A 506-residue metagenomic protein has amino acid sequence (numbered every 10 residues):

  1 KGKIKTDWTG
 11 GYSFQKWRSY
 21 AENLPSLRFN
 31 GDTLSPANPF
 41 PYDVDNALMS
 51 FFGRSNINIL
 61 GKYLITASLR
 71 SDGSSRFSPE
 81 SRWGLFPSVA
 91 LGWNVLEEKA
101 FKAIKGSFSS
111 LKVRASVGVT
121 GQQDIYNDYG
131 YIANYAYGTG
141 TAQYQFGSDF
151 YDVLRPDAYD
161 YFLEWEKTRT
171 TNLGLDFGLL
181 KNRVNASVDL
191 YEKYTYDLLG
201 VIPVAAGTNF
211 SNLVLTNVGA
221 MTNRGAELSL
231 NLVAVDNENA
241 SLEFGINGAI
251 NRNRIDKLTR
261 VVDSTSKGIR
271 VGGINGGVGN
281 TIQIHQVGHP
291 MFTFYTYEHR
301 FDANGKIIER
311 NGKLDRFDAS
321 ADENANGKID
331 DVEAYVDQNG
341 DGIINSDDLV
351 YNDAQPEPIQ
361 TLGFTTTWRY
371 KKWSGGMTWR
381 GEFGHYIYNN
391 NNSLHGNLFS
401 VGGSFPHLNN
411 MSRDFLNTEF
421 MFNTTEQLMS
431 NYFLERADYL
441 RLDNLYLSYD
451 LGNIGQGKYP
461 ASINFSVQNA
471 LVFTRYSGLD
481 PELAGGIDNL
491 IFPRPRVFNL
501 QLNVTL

Functional and structural regions predicted by a protein language model:
K1-I284, Y432-L506: Extracellular/periplasmic, surface-exposed regions of secreted and cell-surface proteins
T9, R18-Y20, D124, Y295 (+3 more regions): Short helix/loop capping segments that flank catalytic or ligand/cofactor-binding pockets
G10, L349, D353, I359: Active-site loop/lid in soluble adenylation, ligation, and acyl-transfer enzymes
L34, V153-R155, G342-D347, F422-S430: Short glycine/proline-rich turn/loop motifs
S74, D315, S320, D331 (+1 more regions): Extracytoplasmic gating/loop element in the C-terminal half of outer-membrane beta-barrel translocons and assembly
W83-G84, N326, T361: Aromatic- and histidine-enriched alpha-helix N-cap/loop-to-helix transition segments that scaffold the rims
T216, V233-N352: Conserved small-residue
Q355-Y388: Glycine-rich, aromatic-lined ligand/substrate-binding cores of catalytic and carbohydrate-binding domains
